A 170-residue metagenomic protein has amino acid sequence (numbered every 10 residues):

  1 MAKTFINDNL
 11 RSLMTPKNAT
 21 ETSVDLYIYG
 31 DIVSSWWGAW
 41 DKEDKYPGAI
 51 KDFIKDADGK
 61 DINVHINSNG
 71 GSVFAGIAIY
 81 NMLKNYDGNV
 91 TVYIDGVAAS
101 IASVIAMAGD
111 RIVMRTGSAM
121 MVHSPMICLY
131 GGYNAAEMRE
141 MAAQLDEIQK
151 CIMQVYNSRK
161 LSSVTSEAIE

Functional and structural regions predicted by a protein language model:
M1-S103, M107-E170: Terminal-region recognition feature
